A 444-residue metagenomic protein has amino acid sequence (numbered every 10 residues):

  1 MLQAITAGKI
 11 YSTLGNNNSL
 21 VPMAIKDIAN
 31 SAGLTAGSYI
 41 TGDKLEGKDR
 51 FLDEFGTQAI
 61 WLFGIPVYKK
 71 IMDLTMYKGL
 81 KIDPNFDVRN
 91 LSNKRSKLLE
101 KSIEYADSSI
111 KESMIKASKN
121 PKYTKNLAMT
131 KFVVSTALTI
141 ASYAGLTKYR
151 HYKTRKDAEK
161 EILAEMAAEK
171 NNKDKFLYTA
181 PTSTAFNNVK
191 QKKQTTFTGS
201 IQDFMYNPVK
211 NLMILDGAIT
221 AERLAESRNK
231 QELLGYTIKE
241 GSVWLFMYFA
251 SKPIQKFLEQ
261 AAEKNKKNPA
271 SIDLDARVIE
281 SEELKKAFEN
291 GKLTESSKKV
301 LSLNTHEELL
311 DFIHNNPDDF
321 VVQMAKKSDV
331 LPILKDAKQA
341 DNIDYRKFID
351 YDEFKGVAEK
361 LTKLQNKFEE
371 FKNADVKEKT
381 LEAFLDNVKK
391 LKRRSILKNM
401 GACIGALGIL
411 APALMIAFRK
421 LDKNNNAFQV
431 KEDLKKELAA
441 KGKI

Functional and structural regions predicted by a protein language model:
M1-I444: Glycine-rich, hydrophobic membrane-spanning regions of integral membrane proteins that mediate transport
